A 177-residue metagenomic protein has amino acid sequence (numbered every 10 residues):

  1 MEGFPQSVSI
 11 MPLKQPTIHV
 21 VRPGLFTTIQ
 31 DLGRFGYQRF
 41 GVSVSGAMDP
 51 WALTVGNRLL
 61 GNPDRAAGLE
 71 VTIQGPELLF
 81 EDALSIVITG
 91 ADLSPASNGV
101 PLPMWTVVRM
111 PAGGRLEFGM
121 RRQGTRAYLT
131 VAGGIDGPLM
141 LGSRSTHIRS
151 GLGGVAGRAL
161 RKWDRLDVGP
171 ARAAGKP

Functional and structural regions predicted by a protein language model:
M1: Nucleic acid-machinery interaction/catalytic patches
F4-P177: Conserved "landmark" site that anchors the functional core of diverse proteins
